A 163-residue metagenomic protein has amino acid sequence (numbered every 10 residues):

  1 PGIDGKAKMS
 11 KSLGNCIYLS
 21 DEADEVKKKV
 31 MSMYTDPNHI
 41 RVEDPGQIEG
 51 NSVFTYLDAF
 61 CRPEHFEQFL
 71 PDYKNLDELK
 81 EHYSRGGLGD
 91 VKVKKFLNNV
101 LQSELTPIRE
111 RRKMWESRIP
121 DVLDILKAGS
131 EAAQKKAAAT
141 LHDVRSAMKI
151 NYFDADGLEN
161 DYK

Functional and structural regions predicted by a protein language model:
P1-K163: Conserved nucleotide- and phosphate/pyrophosphate-binding catalytic cores in adenylate/nucleotidyl-handling enzymes
